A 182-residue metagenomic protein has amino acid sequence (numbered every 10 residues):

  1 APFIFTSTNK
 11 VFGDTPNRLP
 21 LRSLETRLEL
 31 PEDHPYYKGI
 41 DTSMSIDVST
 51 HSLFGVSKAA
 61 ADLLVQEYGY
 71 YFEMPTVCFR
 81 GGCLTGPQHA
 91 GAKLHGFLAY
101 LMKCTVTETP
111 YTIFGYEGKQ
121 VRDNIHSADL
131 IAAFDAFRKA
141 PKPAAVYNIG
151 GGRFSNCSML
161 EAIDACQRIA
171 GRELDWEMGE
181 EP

Functional and structural regions predicted by a protein language model:
A1-G82: N-terminal Rossmann-like NAD(P)+-binding domain of SDR-like oxidoreductases, especially those catalyzing
T6, G96, Q120: A conserved catalytic-core signature of glycosyltransferases
T15-L19, H89-K93, M159-A162: Short aromatic-enriched loop/helix-cap "lid" or pocket-rim segments at secondary-structure transitions that line
L19-L24, H95-F97, A165-Q167: Glycine-rich, phosphate-binding/catalytic loops in enzymes
T50-S57, G81, A90, L94 (+2 more regions): The catalytic Tyr-centered alpha-helix of NAD(P)H-dependent dehydrogenases
A59-Q66, A99-M102, I131-A132: Conserved active-site helix of classical SDR/Rossmann-fold NAD(P)-dependent CH-OH oxidoreductases
C83, K103-P182: C-terminal substrate-binding subdomain of Rossmann-fold SDR/epimerase-dehydratase oxidoreductases
G86: Flexible loop/cap residues within protein kinase catalytic domains
